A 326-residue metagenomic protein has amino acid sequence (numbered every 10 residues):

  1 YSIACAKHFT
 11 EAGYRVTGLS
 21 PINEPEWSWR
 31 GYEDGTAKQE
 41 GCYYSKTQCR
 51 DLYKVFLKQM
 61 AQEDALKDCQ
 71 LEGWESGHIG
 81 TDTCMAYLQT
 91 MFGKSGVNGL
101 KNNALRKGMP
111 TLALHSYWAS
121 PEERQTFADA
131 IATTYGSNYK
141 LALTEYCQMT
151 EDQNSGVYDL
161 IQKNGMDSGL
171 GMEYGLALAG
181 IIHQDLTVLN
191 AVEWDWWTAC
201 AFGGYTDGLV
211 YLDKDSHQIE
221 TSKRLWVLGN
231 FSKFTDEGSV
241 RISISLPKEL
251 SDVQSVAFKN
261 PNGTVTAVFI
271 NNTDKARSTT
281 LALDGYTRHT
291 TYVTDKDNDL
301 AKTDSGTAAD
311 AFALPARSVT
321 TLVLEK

Functional and structural regions predicted by a protein language model:
Y1-R15, P25-E151: Active-site neighborhood of glycoside hydrolase catalytic domains
L19, L112, D185, W194 (+3 more regions): Conserved, mostly hydrophobic/aromatic
I22, H115, W197: Conserved residues at the C-terminal ends of beta-strands
E123, D152-Q153, Y205-T206, V268 (+2 more regions): Extended hydrophobic-aromatic, low-complexity segments
K140-N230, S243-P247: Aromatic/acidic polysaccharide-binding cleft in carbohydrate-active enzymes
P247-T287, R317: Carbohydrate-binding surface patches
L283-D299: Solvent-exposed beta-hairpin/edge-strand motifs
D304-K326: C-terminal beta-strand-rich structural cap/linker in extracellular carbohydrate-active enzymes
